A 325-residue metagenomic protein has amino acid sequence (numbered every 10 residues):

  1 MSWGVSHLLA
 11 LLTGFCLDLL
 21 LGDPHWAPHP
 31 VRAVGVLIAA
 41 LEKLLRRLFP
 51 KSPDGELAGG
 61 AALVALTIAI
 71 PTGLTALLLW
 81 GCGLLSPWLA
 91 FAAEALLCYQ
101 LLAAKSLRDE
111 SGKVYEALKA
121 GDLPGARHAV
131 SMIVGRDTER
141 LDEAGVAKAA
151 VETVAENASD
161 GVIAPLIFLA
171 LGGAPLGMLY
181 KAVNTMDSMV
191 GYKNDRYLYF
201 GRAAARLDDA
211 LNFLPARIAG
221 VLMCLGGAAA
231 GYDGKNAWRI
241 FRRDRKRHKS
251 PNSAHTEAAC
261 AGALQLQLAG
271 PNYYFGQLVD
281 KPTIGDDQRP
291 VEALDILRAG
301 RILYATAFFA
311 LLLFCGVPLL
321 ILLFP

Functional and structural regions predicted by a protein language model:
M1-L179, V183, G191-P325: Hydrophobic alpha-helical transmembrane segments
S188: RNA/tRNA-interacting regions in translation and RNA-turnover enzymes
